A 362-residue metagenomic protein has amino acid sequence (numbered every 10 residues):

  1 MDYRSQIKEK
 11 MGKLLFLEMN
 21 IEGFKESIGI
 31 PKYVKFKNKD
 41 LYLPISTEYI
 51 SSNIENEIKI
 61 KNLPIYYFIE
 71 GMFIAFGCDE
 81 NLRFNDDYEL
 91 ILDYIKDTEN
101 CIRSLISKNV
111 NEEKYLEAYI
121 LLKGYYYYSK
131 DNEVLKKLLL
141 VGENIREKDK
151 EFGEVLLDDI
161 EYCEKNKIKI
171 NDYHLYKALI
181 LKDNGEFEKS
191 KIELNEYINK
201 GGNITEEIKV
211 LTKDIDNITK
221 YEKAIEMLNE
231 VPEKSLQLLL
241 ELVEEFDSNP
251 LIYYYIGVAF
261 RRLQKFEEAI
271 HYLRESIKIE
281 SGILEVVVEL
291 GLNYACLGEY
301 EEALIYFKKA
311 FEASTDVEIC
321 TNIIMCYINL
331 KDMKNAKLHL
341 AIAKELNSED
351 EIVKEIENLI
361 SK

Functional and structural regions predicted by a protein language model:
E99, N132-E133, N171, T205 (+5 more regions): Helix-start (N-cap) detector for alpha-helical repeat units in TPR-like alpha-solenoids, especially tetratricopeptide
V110, K182, M227-L228, R261 (+3 more regions): Position-specific recognition of the canonical hydrophobic site in helix A of tetratricopeptide repeat
Y127-Y128, K165-N166, K200, E245 (+3 more regions): Structural marker of alpha-solenoid helical repeat scaffolds
K137-L138, Y176, Y255, E289 (+2 more regions): Canonical tetratricopeptide repeat
